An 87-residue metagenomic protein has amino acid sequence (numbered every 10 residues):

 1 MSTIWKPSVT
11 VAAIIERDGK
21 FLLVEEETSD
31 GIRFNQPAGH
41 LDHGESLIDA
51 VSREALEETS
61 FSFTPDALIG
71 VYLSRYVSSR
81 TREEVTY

Functional and structural regions predicted by a protein language model:
M1-L22: Conserved N-terminal beta-strand and adjoining loop/helix that marks the start of the Nudix/MutT-like hydrolase domain
V9, N35, V85-Y87: Hydrophobic core residues within well-ordered beta-strands of beta-rich domains
R17-E57: Conserved Nudix-box catalytic region and its N-terminal flanking loop in Nudix hydrolases and closely related
T28-S29, G70-S74: Short active-site-proximal "capping" loops at secondary-structure junctions
S62-V71: A short coil-to-beta-strand element that immediately follows conserved catalytic motifs
S74-Y87: Active-site-adjacent beta-strand/loop module that shapes the phosphate/pyrophosphate-binding cleft
